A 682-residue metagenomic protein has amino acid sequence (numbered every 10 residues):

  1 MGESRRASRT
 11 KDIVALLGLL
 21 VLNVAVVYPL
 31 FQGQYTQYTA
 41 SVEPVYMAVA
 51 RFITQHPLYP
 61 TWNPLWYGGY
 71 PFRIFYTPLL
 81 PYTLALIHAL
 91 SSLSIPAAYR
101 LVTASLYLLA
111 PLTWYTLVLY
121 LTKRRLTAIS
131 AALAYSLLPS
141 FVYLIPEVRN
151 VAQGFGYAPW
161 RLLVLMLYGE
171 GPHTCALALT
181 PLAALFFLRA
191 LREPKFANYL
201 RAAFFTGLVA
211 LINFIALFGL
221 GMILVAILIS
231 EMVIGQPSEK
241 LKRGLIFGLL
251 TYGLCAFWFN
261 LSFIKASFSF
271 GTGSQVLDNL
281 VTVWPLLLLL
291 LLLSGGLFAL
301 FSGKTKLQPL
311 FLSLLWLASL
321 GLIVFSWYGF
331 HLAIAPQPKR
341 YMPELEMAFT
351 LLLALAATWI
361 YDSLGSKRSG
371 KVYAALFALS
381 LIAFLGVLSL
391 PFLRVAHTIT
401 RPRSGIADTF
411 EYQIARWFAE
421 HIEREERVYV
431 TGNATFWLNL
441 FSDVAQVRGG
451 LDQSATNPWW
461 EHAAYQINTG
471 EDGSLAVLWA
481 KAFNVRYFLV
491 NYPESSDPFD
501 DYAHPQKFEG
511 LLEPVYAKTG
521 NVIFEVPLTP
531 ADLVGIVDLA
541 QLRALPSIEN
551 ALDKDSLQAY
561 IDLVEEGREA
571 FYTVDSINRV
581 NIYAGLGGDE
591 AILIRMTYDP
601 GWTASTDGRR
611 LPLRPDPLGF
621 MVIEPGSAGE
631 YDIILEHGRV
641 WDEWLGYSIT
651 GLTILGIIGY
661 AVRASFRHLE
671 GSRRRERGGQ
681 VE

Functional and structural regions predicted by a protein language model:
M1-L30, A375-L381, L652-E682: Start-transfer (signal-anchor) and selected internal transmembrane alpha helices of multi-pass inner/ER membrane
M1-S4, G248-Y252, W359-F392: Signature aromatic-anchored transmembrane alpha helix within multi-pass, membrane-resident enzymes that catalyze glycan
A25-F186, L208-F218, H397-G405, V428 (+3 more regions): Active-site lumenal/periplasmic loops and adjacent helix-entry segments of GT-C-fold, multi-pass membrane
Y35-V42, G68, R149-C175, K265-L287 (+7 more regions): Membrane-helix boundary/interfacial segments in multi-pass membrane proteins
Y38, F52-P57, L86, L90 (+11 more regions): Extracytoplasmic
A110-V118, L179-L191, M222-I229, L292-L297 (+2 more regions): Transmembrane alpha-helical segments
F186-L208, P237-L245: Short hydrophobic alpha-helices at membrane interfaces in multi-pass membrane enzymes
V209-L314, A318-Q337: Transmembrane catalytic cores of multi-pass membrane glycosyltransferases and polysaccharide-assembly enzymes
